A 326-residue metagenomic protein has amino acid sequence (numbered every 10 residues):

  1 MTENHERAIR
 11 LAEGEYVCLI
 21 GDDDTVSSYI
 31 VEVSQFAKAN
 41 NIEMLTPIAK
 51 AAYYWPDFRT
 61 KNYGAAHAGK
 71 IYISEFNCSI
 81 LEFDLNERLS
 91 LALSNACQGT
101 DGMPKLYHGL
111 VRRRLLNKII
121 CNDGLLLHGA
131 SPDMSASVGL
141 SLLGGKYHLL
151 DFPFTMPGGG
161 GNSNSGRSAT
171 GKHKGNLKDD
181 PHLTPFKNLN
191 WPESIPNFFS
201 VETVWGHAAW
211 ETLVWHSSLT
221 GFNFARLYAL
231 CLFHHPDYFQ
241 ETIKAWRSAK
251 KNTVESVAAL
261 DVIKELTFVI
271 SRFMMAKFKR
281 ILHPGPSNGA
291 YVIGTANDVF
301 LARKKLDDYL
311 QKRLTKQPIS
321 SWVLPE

Functional and structural regions predicted by a protein language model:
M1-G175: Nucleotide-sugar donor-binding/catalytic module of glycosyltransferases that assemble extracellular/cell-envelope
I48-A49, P153-E326: C-terminal subregions of glycosyltransferases and related glycan-biosynthesis enzymes
